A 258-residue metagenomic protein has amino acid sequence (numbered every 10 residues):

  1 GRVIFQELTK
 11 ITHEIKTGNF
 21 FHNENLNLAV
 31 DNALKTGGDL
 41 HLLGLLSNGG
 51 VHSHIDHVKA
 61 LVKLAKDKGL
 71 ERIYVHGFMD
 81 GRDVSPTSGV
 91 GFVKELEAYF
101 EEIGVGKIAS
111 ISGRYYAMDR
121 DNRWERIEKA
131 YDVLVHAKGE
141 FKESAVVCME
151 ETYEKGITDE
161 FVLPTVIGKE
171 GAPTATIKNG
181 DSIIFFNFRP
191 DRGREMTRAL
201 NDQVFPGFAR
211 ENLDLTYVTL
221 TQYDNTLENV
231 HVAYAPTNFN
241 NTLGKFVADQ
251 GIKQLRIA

Functional and structural regions predicted by a protein language model:
G1-A258: …; additionally, a secondary subgroup of soluble metalloenzymes is captured
